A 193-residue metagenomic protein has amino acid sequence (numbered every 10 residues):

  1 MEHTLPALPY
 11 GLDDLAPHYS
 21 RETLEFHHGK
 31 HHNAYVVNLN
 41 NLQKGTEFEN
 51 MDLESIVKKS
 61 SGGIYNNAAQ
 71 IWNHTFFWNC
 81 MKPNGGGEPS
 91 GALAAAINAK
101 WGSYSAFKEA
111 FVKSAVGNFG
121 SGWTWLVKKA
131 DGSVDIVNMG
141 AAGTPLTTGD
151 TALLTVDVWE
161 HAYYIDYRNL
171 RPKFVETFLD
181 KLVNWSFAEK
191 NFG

Functional and structural regions predicted by a protein language model:
M1-G193: Feature for soluble, non-membrane regions of globular proteins
